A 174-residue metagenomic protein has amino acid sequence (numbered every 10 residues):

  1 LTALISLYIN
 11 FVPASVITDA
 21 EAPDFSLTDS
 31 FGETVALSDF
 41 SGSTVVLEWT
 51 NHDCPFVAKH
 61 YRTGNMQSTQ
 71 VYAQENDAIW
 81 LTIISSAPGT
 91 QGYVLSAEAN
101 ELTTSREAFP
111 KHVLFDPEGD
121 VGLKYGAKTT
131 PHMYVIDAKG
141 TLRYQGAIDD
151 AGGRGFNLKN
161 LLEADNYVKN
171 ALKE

Functional and structural regions predicted by a protein language model:
Y8-D24: N-proximal helix/coil linker or "cap" segments that precede and/or mark the start of modular domains
F25-V45: A short beta-strand-turn-helix
S38-A58, L172: Short active-site neighborhood of thiol/selenol oxidoreductases, capturing the structured segment around
V45-E48, I79-I84, H112-F115, V135: Structural recognition of the beta-strand scaffold that forms the well-ordered cores of secreted hydrolase catalytic
A58-R106, P117-G122: Structural microenvironment flanking redox-active thiols in thiol-disulfide oxidoreductases
N100-D137, L142-R143: Short, internal strand/loop/helix patches that form the active-site neighborhood or redox-interaction surface
D137-E174: Thiol-/selenol-based redox modules, centered on thioredoxin-like and closely related oxidoreductase domains
